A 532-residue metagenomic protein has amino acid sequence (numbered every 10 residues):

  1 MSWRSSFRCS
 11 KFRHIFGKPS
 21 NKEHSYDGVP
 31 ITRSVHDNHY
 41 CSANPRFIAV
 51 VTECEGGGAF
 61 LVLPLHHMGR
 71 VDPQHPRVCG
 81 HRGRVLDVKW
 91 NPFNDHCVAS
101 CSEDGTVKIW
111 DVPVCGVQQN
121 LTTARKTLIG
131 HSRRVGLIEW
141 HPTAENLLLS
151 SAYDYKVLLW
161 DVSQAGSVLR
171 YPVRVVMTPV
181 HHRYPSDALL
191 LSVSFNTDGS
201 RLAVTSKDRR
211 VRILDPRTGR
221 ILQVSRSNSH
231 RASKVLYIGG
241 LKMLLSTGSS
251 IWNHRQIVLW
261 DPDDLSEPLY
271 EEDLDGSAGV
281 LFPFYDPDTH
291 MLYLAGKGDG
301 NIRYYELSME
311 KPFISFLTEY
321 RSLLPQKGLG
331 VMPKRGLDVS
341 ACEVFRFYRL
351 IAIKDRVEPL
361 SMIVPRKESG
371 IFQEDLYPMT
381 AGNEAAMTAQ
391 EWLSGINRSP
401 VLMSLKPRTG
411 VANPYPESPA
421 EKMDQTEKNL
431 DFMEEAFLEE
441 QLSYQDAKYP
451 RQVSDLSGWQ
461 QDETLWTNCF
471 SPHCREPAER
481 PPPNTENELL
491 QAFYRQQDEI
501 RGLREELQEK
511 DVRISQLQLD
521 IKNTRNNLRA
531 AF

Functional and structural regions predicted by a protein language model:
M1-P185, R226, G248-I251, F316-L324 (+2 more regions): WD40 beta-propeller repeat fold
M1-V71, L236, L317, G336-Y494 (+5 more regions): Acidic and/or Ser/Thr-rich intrinsically disordered tails and linkers that flank eukaryotic scaffold proteins
G69, T106-I109, Q119, K156-L159 (+11 more regions): Short, surface-exposed, charged/polar-biased interaction segments
V85, V135, M309, I500-R501: Alpha-helical and His/Cys-centered functional microenvironments
L86-D87, V114, D198-S200, L307 (+1 more regions): Intrinsically disordered, low-complexity segments enriched in polar/charged residues with Gly/Pro, especially when
A99, T127, L147, V157-L159 (+5 more regions): Generic alpha-helical hydrophobic packing signal
P113, V180-L190, L456, Q460 (+2 more regions): Short intrinsically disordered, low-complexity coil segments enriched in acidic
T127-F313, L317-G328, P333-G336: WD40 beta-propeller repeat blades
